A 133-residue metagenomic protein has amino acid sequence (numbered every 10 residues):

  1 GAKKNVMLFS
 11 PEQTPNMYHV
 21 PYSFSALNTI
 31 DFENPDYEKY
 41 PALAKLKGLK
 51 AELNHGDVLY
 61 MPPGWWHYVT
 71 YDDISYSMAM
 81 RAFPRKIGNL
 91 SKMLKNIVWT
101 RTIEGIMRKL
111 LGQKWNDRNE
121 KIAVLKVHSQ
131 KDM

Functional and structural regions predicted by a protein language model:
G1-Y60: Double-stranded beta-helix
K3, Q13, W66, F83-R85: Short, glycine-/Ser/Thr-/acidic-enriched flexible segments
S23-S25, P35, M78, K86-I87 (+1 more regions): Short, charged/polar low-complexity linear motifs in solvent-exposed/disordered segments
T29, D73-N89: A short hydrophobic beta-strand segment most commonly corresponding to one strand of the jelly-roll/cupin
P41-L43, K47-D57, K86, S91-M133: Conserved double-stranded beta-helix
N54, W65-M78: Ligand-binding loop in jelly-roll beta-barrel domains
M61-G64, G112: C-terminal transmembrane module of eukaryotic multi-pass membrane proteins
